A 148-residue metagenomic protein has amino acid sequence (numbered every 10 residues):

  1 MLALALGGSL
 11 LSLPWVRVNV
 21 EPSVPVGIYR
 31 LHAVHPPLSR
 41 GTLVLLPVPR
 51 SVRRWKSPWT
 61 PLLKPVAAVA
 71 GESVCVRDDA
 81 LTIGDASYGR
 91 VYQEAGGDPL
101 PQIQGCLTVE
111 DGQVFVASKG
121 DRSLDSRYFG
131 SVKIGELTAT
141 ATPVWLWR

Functional and structural regions predicted by a protein language model:
M1-R148: Extended hydrophobic leader/signal-anchor segments used for secretion and membrane insertion
